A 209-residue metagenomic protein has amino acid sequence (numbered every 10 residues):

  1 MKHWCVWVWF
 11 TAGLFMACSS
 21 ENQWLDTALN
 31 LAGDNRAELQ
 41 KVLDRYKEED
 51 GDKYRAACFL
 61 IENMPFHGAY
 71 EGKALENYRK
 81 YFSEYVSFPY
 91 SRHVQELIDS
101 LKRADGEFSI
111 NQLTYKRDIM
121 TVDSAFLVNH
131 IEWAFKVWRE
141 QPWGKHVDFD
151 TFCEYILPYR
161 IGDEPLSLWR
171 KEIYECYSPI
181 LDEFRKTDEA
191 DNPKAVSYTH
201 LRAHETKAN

Functional and structural regions predicted by a protein language model:
M1-Q23: Bacterial Sec-dependent N-terminal signal peptides
K2, K207-N209: Intrinsically disordered, low-complexity polyampholyte segments enriched for Lys and acidic residues
W9, Y78-R79, K207: Aromatic-enriched hydrophobic runs in primary sequence
C18-Y198: N-terminal accessory/pre-domain segments preceding catalytic cores
T199-T206: Conserved small/polar residues in nucleotide/adenosyl-binding loops
